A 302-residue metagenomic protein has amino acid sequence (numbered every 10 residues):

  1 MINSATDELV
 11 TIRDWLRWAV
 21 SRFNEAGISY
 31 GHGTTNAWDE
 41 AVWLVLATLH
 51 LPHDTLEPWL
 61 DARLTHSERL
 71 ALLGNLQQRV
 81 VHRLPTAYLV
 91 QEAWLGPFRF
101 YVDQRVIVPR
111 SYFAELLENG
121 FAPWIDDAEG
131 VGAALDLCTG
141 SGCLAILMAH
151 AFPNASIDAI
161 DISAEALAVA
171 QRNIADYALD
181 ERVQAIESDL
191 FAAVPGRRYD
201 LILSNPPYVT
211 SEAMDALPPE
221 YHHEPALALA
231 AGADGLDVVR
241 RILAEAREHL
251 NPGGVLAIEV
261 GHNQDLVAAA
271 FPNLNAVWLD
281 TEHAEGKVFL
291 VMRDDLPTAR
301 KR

Functional and structural regions predicted by a protein language model:
I2-G96: N-terminal auxiliary segments of SAM/dcSAM-dependent transferases
L9, R13, W38, T65-R69 (+4 more regions): Short, solvent-exposed loop/helix junctions and linker helices that flank or host conserved functional motifs
L16, A41, L72-L73, S141 (+4 more regions): A general structural signal for well-ordered alpha-helical segments in protein cores
A26-G31, G120-A128, A178, L250: Alpha-helix termini
E57-W59, E92, Y101, I186 (+2 more regions): Solvent-exposed beta-strand sheet faces enriched in polar/charged residues
W59-L60, H66, L70-P153, I162-V169 (+1 more regions): SAM-dependent Rossmann-like transferase core, predominantly class I methyltransferases with a strong bias toward
E118-F121, N154-S156, I160-R302: S-adenosylmethionine
